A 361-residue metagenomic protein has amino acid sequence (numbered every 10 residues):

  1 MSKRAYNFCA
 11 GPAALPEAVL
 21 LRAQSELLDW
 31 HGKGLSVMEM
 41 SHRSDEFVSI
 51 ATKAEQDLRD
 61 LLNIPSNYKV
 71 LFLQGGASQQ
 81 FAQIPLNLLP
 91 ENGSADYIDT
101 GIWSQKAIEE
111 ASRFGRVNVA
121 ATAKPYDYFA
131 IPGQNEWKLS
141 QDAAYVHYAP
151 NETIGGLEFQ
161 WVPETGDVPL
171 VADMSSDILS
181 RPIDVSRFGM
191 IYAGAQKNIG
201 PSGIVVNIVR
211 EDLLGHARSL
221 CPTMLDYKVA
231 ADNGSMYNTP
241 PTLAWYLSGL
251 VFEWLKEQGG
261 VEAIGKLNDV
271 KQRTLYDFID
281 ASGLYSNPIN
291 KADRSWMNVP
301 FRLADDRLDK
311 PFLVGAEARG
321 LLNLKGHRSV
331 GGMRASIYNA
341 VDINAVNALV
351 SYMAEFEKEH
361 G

Functional and structural regions predicted by a protein language model:
M1-A5, A318, G331-G361: PLP-dependent enzyme catalytic core of the Aspartate aminotransferase-like
R4-E55: A glycine-/small-polar-enriched, mobile loop at the entrance of the PLP active site in fold-type I
G11, A111, T122-I178: Active-site phosphate-binding strand-loop segment of PLP-dependent enzymes
P16, A195-Y276, E359-G361: Active-site C-terminal subdomain of aminotransferase-like
G34-Q80, N87, I102, E110: Conserved N-terminal alpha-helix of the aminotransferase class I/II PLP-enzyme fold
S78-V146: PLP-dependent aminotransferase-like
V171, V185-Q196, V205: Conserved active-site segment immediately N-terminal to the catalytic lysine that forms the internal aldimine
Y285-A316: Conserved PLP-binding catalytic core of the aspartate aminotransferase-like
